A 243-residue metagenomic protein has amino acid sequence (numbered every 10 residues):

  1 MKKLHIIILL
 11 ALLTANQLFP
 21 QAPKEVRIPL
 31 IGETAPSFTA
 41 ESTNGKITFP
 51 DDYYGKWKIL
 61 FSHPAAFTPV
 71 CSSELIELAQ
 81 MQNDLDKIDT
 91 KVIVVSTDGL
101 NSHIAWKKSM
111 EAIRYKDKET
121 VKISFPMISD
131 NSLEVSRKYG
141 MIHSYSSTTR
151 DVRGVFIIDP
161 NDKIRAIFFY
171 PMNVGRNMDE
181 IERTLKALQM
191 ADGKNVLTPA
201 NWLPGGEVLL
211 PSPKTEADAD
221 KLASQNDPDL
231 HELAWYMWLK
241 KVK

Functional and structural regions predicted by a protein language model:
M1-L4: Positively charged n-region of N-terminal signal peptides that target proteins for export
I6-I7, I157: General helical structural elements
I7-Q17: Bacterial N-terminal signal peptides
Q21-K243: Chalcogenol-based redox active-site neighborhoods
